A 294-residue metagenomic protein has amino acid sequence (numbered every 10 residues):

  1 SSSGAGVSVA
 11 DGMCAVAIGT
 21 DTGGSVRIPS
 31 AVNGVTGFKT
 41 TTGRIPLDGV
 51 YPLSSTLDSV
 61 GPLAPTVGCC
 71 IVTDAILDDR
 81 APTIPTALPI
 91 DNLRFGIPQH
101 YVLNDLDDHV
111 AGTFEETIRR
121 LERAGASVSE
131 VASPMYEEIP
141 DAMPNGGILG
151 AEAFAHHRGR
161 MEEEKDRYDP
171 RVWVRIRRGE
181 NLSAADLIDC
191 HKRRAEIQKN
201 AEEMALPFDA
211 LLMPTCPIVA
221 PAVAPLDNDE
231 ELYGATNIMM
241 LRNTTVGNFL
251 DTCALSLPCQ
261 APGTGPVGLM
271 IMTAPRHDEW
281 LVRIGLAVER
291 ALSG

Functional and structural regions predicted by a protein language model:
D11-N104, E115-A124, I188, K199 (+1 more regions): Structural helix-boundary/capping segments
C14, F208-D209: Short, high-confidence coil segments that cap the C-terminus of an alpha-helix and link into the following beta-strand
N92-R94, G147-K199, P214, C253-P266: Short helix-loop capping/hinge segments that flank enzyme active sites or metal/cofactor-binding pockets
H100, S133, M213-P217: Short, well-ordered beta-to-alpha junction loops that form the rim of enzyme active sites and present histidine/acidic
H109-A132, R158-E163, L187-F208: Acyltransferase
M143-I148, I188-D189, A220-L241: Short, surface-exposed loop/helix-turn segments at secondary-structure junctions that function as lids/hinges flanking
E202-E203, Y233-P258: Small-aliphatic-rich amphipathic alpha-helix that forms the alpha element of a beta-alpha
